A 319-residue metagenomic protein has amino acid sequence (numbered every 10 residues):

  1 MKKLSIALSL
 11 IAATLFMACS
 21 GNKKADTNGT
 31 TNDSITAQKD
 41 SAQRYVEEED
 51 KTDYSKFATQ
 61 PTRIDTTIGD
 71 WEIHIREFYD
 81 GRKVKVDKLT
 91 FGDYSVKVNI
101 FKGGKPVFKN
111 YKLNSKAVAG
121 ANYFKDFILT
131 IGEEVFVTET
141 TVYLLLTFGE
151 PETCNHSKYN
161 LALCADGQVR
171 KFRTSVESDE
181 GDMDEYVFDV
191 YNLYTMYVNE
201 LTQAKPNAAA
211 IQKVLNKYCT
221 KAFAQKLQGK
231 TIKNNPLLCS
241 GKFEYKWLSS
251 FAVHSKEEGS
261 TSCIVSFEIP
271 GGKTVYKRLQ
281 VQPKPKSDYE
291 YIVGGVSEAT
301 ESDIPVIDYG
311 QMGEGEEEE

Functional and structural regions predicted by a protein language model:
L15-A18: C-terminal motif of bacterial Sec signal peptides marking the signal peptidase cleavage site
S20-K23: Bacterial signal peptide processing site
N28-D53: Post-signal peptide N-terminal segment of mature Sec-exported envelope proteins
P106-K125: Surface-exposed loop and turn segments in beta-propeller and other repeat-based domains that flank or scaffold
G132-E134, K230-G272: Surface-exposed, charged secondary-structure patches
Q168-R170, G272-E316: Short beta-strand edge/turn micro-motifs at domain boundaries
D179-Q203: Short, low-complexity N-terminal intrinsically disordered segments enriched in polar/charged residues
Q203-K230: Short, well-ordered alpha-helical segments enriched in acidic and aromatic residues
